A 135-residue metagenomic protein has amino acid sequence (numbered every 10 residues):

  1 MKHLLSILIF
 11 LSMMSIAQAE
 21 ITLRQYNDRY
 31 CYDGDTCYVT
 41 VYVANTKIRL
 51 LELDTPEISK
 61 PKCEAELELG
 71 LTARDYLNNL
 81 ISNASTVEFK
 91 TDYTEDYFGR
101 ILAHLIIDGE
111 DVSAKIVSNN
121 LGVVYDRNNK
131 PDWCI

Functional and structural regions predicted by a protein language model:
M1-L4: Positively charged n-region of N-terminal signal peptides that target proteins for export
L11, S15-I135: Small beta-barrel nucleic-acid-binding modules, primarily SNase/OB-fold domains and secondarily Tudor-like barrels
